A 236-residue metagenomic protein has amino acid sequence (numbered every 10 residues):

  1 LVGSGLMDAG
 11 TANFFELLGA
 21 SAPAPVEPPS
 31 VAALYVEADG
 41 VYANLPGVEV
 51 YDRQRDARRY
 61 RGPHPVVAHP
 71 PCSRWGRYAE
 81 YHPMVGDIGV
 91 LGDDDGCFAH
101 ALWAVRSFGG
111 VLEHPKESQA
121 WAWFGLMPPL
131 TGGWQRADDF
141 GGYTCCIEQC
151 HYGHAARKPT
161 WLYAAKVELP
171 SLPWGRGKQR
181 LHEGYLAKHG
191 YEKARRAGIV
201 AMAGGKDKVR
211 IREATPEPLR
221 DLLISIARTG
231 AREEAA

Functional and structural regions predicted by a protein language model:
V2-M7: Extreme N-terminal basic, low-complexity initiation segments that serve as generic localization/processing leaders
D8-G10, F14-A236: Class I S-adenosyl-L-methionine
